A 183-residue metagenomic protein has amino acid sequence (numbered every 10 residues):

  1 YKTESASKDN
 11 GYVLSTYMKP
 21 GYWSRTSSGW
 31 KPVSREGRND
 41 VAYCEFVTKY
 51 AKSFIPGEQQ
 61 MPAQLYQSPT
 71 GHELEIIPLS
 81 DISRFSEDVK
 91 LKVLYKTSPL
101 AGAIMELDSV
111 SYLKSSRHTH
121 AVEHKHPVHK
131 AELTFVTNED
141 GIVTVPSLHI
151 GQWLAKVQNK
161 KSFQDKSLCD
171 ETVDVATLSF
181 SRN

Functional and structural regions predicted by a protein language model:
Y1, H129-S147, G151: Glycine-centered loop-to-beta-strand initiation motif
Y1-M18, T26: Solvent-exposed N-terminal domain segments of exported/luminal and surface proteins
D9-G11, S86, I150-Q152: Extracellular Ig-like/FN3 beta-sandwich strand-entry sites
V13-S15, D88-K92, T144, L154-K156: Beta-strand secondary-structure signal
M18-T26, K161-S167: Short acidic/polar inter-strand loop motif in beta-rich domains
W30-A103, S109-S115, C169-N183: Beta-strand-rich domain onsets/edges
I104-T134: Short amphipathic beta-strand segments in non-cytosolic proteins
H149-N183: Hydrophilic extracytoplasmic domains
